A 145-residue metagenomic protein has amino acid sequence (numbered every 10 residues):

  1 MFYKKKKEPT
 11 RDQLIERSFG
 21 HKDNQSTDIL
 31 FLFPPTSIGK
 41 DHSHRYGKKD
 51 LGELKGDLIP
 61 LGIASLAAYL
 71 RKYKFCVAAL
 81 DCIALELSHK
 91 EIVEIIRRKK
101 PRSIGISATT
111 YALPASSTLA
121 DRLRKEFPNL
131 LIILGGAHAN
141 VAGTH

Functional and structural regions predicted by a protein language model:
M1-F31, I96-R97, R102: Radical SAM enzyme core and accessory elements
I15, G47-K49, K90: Residue-level detector of functional hotspots within protein domains
S26-K55: Short glycine-rich His-centered loop
K55-G56, T109: Short acidic-aromatic active-site loops that bind/stabilize oxyanions
I59: Short, conserved glycine- and acidic-residue-centered signature motifs in active-site or ligand-binding loops
G62, L66-H145: Glycine-rich beta-alpha loop elements in corrinoid/cobalamin-binding modules across cobalamin-dependent enzymes
